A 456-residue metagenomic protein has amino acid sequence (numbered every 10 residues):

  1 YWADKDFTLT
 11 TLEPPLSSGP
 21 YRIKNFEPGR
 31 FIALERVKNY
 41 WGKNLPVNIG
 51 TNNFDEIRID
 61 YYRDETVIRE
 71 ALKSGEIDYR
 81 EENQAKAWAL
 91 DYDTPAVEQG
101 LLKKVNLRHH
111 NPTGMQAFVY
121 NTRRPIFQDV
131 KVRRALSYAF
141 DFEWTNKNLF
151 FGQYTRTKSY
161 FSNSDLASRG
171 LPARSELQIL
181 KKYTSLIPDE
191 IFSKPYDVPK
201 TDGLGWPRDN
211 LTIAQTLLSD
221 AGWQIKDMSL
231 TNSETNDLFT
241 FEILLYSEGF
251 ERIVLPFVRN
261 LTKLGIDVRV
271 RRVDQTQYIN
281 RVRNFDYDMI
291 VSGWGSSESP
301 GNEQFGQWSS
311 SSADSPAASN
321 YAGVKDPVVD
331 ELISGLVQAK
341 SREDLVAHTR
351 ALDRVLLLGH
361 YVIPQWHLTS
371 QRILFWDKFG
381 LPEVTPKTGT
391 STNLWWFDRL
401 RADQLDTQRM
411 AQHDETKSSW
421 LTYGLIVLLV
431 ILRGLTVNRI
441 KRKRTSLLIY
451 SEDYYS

Functional and structural regions predicted by a protein language model:
Y1-T51, D55-E56, R63-V67, S74 (+2 more regions): Gly/Pro-rich hinge or "lid" segments in bacterial periplasmic/extracellular proteins
D6-L12, Y40-Y92, R134, Y138 (+3 more regions): Ligand-site clamp/hinge motif
G19-R22, I32-A33, F54-Y61, V105 (+4 more regions): Short, well-ordered beta-strand elements
P20-R22, R58-Y61, V119-P125, K131-A135 (+4 more regions): Second-shell loop/turn segments in exported
K24-E35, D60-R124, A135, F140-Y160 (+1 more regions): Extracellular/periplasmic solute-recognition and catalytic clefts
E27-I32, R36, S137-V198, L211-Q215 (+2 more regions): Detector for C-terminal structural segments
I49-E56, P188-D197, N232-Y246: Short, conserved helix/loop micro-motifs enriched in His/Cys and acidic residues
M228-N236, S299-G301: Short, surface-exposed glycine/acidic/tryptophan-bearing loops
